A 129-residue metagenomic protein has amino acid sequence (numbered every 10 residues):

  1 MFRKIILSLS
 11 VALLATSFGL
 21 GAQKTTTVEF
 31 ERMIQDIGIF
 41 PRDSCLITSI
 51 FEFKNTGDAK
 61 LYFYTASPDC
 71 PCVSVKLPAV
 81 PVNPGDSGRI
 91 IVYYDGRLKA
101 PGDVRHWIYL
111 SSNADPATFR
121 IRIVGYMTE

Functional and structural regions predicted by a protein language model:
S8-S17: Bacterial N-terminal signal peptides
G21-T56, M127-E129: Beta-sheet-dominated interaction scaffolds and their linkers
D43-I50, R97-W107: Short, solvent-exposed loop/turn segments enriched in Ser/Thr/Gly
S49-K54, V92, H106-S111: Buried hydrophobic-core signal for structured, non-transmembrane domains
T56-A59, L98, A114: Short, acidic/polar linear motifs in exposed loop/turn regions
D58-S87: Surface-exposed binding patches on compact interaction domains or structured appendages
I90-L98: Short, hydrophobic beta-strand segments
A100-E129: Terminal connector regions
